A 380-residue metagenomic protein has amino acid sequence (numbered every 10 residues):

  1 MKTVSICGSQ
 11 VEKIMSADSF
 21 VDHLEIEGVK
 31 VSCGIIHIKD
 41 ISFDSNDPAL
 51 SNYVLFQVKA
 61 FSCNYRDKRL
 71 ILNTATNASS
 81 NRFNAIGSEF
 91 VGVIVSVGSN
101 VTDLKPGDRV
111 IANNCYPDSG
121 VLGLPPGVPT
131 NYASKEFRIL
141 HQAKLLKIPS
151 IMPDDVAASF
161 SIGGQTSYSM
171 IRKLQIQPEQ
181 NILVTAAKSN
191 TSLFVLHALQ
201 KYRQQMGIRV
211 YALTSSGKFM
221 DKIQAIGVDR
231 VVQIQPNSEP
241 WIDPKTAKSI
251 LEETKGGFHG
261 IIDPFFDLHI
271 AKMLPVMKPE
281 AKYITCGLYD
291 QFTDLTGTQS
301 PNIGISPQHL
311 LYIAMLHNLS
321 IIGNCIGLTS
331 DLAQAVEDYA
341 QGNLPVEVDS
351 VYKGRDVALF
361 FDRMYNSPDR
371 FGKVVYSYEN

Functional and structural regions predicted by a protein language model:
K39-C63, T74-S119: Glycine-rich beta-strand-centered segment in the early N-terminal region that forms part of a ligand/cofactor-binding
E89-V91, D108-R109, F137, N181 (+1 more regions): Residue-level marker of beta-strand positions
P117-G127: Short, Lys/Arg- and Gly-enriched loop/turn segments at beta-strand edges
P126-Q142: A structural motif shared across PLP-dependent enzymes of the aminotransferase-like
D155-P240: Mid-domain Rossmann-like dinucleotide-binding core that forms the NAD(H)/NADP(H) cofactor-binding site
S169, G327-N380: C-terminal hydrophobic helical "lid"/dimerization subdomain of Rossmann-like NAD(P)H-dependent oxidoreductases
I176, K201-M206, M220, Q224-N318: Glycine-rich cofactor phosphate-binding loops and adjacent beta1-alpha1 units of small-molecule cofactor enzyme domains
